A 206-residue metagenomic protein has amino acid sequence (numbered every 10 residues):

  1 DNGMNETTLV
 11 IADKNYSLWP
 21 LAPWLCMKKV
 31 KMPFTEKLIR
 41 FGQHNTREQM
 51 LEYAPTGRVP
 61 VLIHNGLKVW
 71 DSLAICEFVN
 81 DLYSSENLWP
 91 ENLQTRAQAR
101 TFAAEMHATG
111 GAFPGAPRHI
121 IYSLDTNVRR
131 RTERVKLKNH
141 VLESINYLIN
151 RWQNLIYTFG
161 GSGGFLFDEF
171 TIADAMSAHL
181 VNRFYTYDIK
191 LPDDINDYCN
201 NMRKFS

Functional and structural regions predicted by a protein language model:
N2-R134: GST-like domain detector, emphasizing the conserved glutathione-binding G-site in the N-terminal thioredoxin-like
G110-R203: GST-like fold's C-terminal all-alpha helical module
